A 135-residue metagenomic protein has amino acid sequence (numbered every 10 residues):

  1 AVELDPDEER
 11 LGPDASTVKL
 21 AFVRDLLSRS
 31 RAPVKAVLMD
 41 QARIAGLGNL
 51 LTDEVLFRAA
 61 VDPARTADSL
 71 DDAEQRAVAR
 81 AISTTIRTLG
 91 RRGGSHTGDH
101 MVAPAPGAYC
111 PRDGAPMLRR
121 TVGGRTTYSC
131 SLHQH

Functional and structural regions predicted by a protein language model:
A1-F57: Phosphate/anion-contacting hairpin/loop surfaces
P6, P13, P33, P63 (+3 more regions): Proline-rich intrinsically disordered, low-complexity coils
A36-V37, A67, R120-T121: Short histidine-centered beta-strand/loop micro-motifs that create catalytic or ligand/metal-coordination sites
L47-N49, V61, R125: Gly/Ser/Thr-rich helix-start
D53-A103: A broadly conserved sequence feature marking short terminus-proximal activation segments in nucleic acid-centric
I86-H135: C-terminal accessory segment of soluble enzyme catalytic cores
